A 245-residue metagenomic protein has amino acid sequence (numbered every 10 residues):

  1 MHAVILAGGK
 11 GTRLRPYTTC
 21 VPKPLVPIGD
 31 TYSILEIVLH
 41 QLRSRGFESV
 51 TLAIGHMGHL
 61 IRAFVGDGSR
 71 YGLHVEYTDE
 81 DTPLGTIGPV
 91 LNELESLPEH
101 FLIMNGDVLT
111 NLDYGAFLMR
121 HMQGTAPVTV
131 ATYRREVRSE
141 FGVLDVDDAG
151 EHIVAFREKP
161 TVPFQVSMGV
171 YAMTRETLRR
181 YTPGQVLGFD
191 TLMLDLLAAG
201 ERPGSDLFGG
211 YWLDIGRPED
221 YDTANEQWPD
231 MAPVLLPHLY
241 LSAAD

Functional and structural regions predicted by a protein language model:
M1-H59: N-terminal glycine-rich phosphate-binding loop and ensuing alpha1 helix
H2-V4, S49-T51, E76, L102 (+2 more regions): A structural signal for isolated positions on well-ordered beta-strands in alpha/beta enzyme cores
L14, I61-V65, A224: Hydrophobic packing residues within well-ordered alpha-helices of enzyme cores
L25, L144-V146, S205: A structural signal for short hydrophobic beta-strand segments in well-ordered beta-sheet cores
E36, I87, D190: Glycine-rich phosphate-binding loop at the start of an alpha helix
G55, T78-E80, A131, F156 (+1 more regions): Conserved beta-strand termini and adjacent loop/short-helix elements that scaffold enzyme active sites in alpha/beta
R62-A63, D67-D148, A172: Conserved beta-loop-beta/alpha segment of the NTase-like Rossmann-fold superfamily that binds/positions NTPs
F101-L102, L109, G115-M122, R135-R138 (+1 more regions): Catalytic-core segments of class I nucleotidyltransferases/pyrophosphorylases that form NMP-activated intermediates
